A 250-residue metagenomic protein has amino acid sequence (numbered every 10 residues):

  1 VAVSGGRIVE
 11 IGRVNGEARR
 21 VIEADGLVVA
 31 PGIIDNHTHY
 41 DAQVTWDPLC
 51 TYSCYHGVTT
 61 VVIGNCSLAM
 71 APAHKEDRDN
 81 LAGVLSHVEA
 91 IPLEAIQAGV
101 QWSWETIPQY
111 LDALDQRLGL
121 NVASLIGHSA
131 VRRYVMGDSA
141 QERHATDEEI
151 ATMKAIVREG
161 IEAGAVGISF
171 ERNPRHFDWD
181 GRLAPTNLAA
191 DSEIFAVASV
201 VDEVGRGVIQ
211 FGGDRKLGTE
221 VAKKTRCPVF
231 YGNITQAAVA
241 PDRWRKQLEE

Functional and structural regions predicted by a protein language model:
V1, G6, G26, H37 (+3 more regions): Divalent metal-coordination and catalytic microenvironments
V1-G32: Histidine-rich, glycine-flanked metal-binding segment
I22, L68, P72-D77, D180-L183 (+1 more regions): Short secondary-structure transition/capping segments
L27, H39-A42, C66-A69, R215 (+1 more regions): Acidic, glycine-rich active-site loops and adjacent beta-strand->loop/helix elements that engage anionic groups
V28-Y52: Di-metal (Zn2+ and/or Mg2+/Mn2+) metal-binding site signature of metallo-dependent hydrolases with the MBL/beta-CASP
G32-T38, V61-I63, V122-I126, I168-F170 (+2 more regions): Hydrophobic faces of well-ordered beta-strands that scaffold small-molecule active sites in alpha/beta enzyme cores
W46-G167: Divalent-metal coordination cores built from histidine and acidic residues
P108-R117, R143-E250: Histidine/acidic residue-rich metal-binding segments in metalloenzymes
